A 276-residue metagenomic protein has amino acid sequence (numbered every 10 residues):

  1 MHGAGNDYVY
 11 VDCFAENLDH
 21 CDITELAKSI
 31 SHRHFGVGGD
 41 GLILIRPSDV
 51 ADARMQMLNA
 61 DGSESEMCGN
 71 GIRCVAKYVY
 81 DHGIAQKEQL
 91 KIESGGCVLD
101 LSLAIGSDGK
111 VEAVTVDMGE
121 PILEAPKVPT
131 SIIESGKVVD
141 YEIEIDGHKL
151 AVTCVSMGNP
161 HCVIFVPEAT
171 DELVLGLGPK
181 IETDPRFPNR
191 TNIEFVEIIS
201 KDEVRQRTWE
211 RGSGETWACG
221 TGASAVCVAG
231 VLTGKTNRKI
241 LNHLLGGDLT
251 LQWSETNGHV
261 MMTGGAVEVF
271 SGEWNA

Functional and structural regions predicted by a protein language model:
M1-K110, C162-A276: A glycine-rich beta-to-alpha transition motif near the start of alpha/beta enzyme domains, typified by
M1-N17, V116, E134-V155: N-terminal, positively charged, Ser/Thr/Ala/Gly-biased leader segments that form transit/presequence-like amphipathic
V111-T115, G119-P121: Membrane helix-loop-helix hairpins that form the core translocation module of multi-pass transporters
I122-P126: Short, charged/polar, Gly/Pro-enriched secondary-structure boundary elements
P129, I143-D146, V269: A glycine- and small/hydrophobic-rich beta-loop-beta segment that serves as a flexible "lid/hinge" or phosphate-binding
T130-V138, T183-F187: Short, conserved active-site entrance elements at the starts or edges of catalytic domains
